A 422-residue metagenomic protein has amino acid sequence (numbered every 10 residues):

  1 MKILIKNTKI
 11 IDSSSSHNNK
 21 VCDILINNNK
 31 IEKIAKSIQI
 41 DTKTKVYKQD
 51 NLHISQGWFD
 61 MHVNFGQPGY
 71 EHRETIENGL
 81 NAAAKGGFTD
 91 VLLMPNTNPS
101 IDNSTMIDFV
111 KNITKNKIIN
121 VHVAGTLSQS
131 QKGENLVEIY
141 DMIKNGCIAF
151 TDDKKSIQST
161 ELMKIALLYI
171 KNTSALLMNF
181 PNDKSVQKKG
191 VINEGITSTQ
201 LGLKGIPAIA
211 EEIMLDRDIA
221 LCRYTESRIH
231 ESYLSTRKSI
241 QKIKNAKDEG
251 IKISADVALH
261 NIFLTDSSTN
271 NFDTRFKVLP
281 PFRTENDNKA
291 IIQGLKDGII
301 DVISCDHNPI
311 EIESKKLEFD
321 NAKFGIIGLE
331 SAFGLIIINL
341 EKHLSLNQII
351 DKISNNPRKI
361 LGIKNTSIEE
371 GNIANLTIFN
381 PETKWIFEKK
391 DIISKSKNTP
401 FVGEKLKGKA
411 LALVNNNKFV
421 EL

Functional and structural regions predicted by a protein language model:
M1-I40, K418: N-terminal metal-binding scaffold of metallo-dependent hydrolase/deaminase domains
T8, E318-N321, I373-L422: C-terminal cap of metal-dependent C-N hydrolases
T8, I24, N29, N51 (+15 more regions): Divalent metal-coordination and catalytic microenvironments
I38-I54: Active-site metal-binding motif and surrounding structural segment of the metallo-beta-lactamase
L52-T114: Metal-associated gating/positioning segment near the N- to mid-region
M61-E74, H122-N135, K204-A208: Active-site mouth loops of central-metabolism enzymes
V137-I303: Histidine/acidic residue-rich metal-binding segments in metalloenzymes
Q200-E226, K296-D297, V302-I303, N308-P381: His/Asp/Glu-enriched, well-ordered alpha-helical/loop segment that forms or immediately abuts the divalent-metal
